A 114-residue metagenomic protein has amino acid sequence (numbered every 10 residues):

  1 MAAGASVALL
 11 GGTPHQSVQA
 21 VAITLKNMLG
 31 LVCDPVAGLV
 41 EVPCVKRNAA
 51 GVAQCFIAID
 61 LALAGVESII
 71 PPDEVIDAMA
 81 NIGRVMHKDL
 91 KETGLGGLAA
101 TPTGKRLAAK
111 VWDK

Functional and structural regions predicted by a protein language model:
M1: Glycine-rich phosphate/ribose-binding loops and adjacent secondary-structure elements that form binding surfaces
G4-K114: Functionally critical mobile loop/hinge segments
